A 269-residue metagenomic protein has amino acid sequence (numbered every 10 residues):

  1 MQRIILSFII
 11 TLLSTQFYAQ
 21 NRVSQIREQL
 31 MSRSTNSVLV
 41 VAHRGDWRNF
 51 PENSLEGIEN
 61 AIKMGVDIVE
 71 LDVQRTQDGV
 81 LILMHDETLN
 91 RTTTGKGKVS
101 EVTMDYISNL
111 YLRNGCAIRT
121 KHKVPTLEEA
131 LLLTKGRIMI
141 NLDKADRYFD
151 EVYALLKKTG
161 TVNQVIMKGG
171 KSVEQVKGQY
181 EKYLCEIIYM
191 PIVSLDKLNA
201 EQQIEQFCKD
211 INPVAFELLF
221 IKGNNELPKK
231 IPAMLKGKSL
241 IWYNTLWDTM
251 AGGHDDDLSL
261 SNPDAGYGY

Functional and structural regions predicted by a protein language model:
M1-V23: Bacterial Sec-dependent N-terminal signal peptides
A19-Y269: Phosphate-group recognition and catalysis centered on beta-loop-alpha active-site segments
